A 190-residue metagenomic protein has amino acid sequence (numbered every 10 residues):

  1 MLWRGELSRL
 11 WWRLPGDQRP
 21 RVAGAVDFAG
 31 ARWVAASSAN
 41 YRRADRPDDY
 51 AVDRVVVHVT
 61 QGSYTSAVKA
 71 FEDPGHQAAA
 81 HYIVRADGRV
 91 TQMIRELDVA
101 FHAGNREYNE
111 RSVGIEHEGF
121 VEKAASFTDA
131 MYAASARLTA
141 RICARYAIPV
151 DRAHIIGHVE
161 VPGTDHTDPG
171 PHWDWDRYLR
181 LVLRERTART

Functional and structural regions predicted by a protein language model:
M1-A35, A44, D48, V121-T190: Basic/polar, cationic surfaces and motifs that engage anionic cell-wall and phosphate/carboxylate ligands
M1-G104, Y108: N-terminal catalytic cores of peptidoglycan-degrading enzymes
V59, H117, V159: Residues immediately flanking
A70, G75-H76, F101, N109-S112 (+3 more regions): A sequence-level detector of short, solvent-exposed, charge-rich linear segments
V99, G114-F127: Substrate-binding clefts and substrate-entry loops adjacent to catalytic sites of polymer-processing enzymes acting on
R106-G114, V182: A structural motif
